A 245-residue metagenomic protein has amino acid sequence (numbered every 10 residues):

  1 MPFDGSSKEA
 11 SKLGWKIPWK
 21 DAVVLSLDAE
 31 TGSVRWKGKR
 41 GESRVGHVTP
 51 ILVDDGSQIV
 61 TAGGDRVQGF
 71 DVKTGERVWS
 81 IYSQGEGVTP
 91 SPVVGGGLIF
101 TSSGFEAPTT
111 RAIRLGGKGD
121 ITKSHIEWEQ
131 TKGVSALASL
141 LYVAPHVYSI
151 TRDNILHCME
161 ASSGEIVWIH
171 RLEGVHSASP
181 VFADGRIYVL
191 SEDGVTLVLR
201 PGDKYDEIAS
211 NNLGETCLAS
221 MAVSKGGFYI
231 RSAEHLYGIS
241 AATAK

Functional and structural regions predicted by a protein language model:
P2-D21, R35-G56, A62-G64, S80-G95 (+4 more regions): Extracytoplasmic beta-rich repeat domains
P2-S6, G64, G104-E106, L115 (+4 more regions): Short loop/turn segments immediately following the C-termini of beta-strands
P18-G32, A112-L115: Beta-propeller blade signature
A22-L25, R66-Q68, T109-R111, I155-H157 (+2 more regions): A short loop-to-beta-strand structural motif that recurs across blades of beta-propeller domains
P108-T110, K132-P201: Loop/turn-rich, solvent-exposed surfaces of beta-rich toroidal or solenoidal domains
T110-I121, A161-S162, V198-K204, S240-K245: Short loop/turn segments immediately following beta-strands, especially the blade-tip and inter-blade linker loops
